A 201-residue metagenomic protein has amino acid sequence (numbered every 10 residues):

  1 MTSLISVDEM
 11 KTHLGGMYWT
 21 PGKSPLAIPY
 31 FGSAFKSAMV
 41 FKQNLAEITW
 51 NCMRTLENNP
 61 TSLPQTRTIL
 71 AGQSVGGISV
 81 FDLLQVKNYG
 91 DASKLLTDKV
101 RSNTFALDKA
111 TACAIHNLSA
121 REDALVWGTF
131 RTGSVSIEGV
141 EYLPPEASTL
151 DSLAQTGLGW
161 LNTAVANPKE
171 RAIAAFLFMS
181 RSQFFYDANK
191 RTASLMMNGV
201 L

Functional and structural regions predicted by a protein language model:
M1-L201: FIC/Doc superfamily catalytic core
